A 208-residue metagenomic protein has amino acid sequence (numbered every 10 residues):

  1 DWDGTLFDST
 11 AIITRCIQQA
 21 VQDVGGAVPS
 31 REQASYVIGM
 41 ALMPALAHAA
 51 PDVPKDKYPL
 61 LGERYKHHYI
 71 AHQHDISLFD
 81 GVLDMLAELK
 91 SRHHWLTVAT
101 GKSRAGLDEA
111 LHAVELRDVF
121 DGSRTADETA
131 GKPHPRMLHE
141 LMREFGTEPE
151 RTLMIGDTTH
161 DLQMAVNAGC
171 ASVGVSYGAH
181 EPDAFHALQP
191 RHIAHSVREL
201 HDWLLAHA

Functional and structural regions predicted by a protein language model:
W2-D84, K90-R92: N-terminal helical cap/lid subdomain that shapes the substrate entry/recognition surface in HAD-like hydrolases
A11, A171, G178-H180: Flexible glycine-rich beta->alpha loop in the catalytic core of nucleotide-sugar glycosyltransferases
C16, S30-Q33, A41, A45 (+7 more regions): Hydrophobic alpha-helical segments typical of transmembrane helices and their membrane-interface/capping positions
I17, V82-H112: Substrate-recognition element of Asp-dependent hydrolases with the DxDx(T/V) motif
D75, T97, S103-M154, T159-A168 (+1 more regions): Substrate-recognition "cap/lid" segment bordering the active-site pocket of phosphatases
G101, D127, S176-A179, V197: Short secondary-structure boundary segments
H192-S196: Short acidic-hydrophobic, aromatic-tinged amphipathic segments that line or gate anion-handling sites
